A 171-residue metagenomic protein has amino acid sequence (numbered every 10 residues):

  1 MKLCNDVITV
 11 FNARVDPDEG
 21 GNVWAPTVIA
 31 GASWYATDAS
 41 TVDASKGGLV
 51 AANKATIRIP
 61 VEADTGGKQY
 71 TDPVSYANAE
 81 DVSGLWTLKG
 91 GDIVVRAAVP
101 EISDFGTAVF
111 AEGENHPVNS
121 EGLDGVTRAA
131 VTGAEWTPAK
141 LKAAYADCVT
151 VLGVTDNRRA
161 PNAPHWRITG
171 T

Functional and structural regions predicted by a protein language model:
M1-A77, R158, P164-T171: N-terminal disorder-to-order initiation segments that are Gly/Lys/Arg-biased and fold into the first beta/loop/alpha
I8, Y76-C148, L152: Short, acidic/charged, Gly/Pro-enriched secondary-structure junctions
E135-L141, A146, D156-T171: Acidic/glycine-rich C-terminal interaction modules and beta/coil loop segments that lie outside canonical DNA-binding
